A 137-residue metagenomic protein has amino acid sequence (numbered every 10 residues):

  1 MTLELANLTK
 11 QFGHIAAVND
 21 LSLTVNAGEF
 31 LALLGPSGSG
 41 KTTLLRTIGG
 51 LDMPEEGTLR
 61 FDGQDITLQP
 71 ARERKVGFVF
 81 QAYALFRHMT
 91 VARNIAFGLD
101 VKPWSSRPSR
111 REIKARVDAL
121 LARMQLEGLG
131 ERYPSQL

Functional and structural regions predicted by a protein language model:
L34-P36: The feature captures the beta-strand-to-loop junction immediately N-terminal to the Walker
G49: Helix-to-loop junction immediately C-terminal to a conserved catalytic motif
G57-Q64: Conserved ABC transporter NBD signature motif
D65, D100-P103, P108-L129: Conserved ABC ATPase "signature" region
L68, R132-L137: Conserved ABC ATPase signature
M89-D100, Y133: Short coil-to-helix segment of the ABC ATPase nucleotide-binding domain corresponding to the Q-loop/switch region
